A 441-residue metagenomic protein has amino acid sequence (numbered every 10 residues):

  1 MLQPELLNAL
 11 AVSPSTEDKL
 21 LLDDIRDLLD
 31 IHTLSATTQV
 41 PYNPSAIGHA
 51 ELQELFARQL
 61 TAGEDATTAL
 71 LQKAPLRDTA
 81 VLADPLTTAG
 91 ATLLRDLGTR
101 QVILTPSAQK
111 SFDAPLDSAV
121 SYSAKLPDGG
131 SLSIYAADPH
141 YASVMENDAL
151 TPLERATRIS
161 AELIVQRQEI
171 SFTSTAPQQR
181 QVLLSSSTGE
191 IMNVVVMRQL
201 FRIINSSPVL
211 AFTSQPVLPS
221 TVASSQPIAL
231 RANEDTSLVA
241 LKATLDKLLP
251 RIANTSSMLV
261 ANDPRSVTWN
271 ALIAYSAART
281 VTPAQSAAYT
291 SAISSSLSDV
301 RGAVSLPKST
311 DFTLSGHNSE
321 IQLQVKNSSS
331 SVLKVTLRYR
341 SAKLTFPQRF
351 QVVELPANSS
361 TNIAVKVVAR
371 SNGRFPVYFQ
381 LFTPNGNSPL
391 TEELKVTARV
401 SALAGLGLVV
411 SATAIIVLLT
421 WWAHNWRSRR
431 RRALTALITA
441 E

Functional and structural regions predicted by a protein language model:
M1-I31: Active-site beta->alpha N-cap acidic-glycine motif
K19-L34, G98-S111: Acidic, His- and aromatic-enriched active-site or binding-groove loops in soluble protein domains that engage sugars
S35-D65: Glycine-rich phosphate-binding "P-loop"
D65-L71, P85-S305, P384-G386: Catalytic grooves of carbohydrate-active enzymes
N262-N270, A274-A402: Membrane-proximal extracellular "stem/stalk" segments of glycoproteins immediately N-terminal to a transmembrane helix
R399-V417: Low-complexity, Pro/Ser/Thr- and charge-rich linker/hinge segments at domain boundaries
A414-R429: Alpha-helical transmembrane segments
R430-E441: Cytoplasmic C-terminal tails of single-pass
